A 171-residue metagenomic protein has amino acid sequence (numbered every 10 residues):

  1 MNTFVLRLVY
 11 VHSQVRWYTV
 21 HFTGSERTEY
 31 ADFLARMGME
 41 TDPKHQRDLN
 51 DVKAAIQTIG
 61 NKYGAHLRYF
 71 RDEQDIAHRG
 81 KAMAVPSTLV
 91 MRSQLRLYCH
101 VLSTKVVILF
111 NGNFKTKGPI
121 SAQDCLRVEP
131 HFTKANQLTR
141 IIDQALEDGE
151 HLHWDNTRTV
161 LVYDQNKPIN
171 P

Functional and structural regions predicted by a protein language model:
M1-S93, T116-P171: Basic, Lys/Arg-enriched alpha-helical interface segments
Q94-C99: Short acidic loop-to-beta-strand element that houses the catalytic metal-binding Asp/Glu of nuclease active sites
H100-L109: Active-site beta-strand-loop-beta-strand hairpin of nuclease catalytic cores that positions key catalytic residues
